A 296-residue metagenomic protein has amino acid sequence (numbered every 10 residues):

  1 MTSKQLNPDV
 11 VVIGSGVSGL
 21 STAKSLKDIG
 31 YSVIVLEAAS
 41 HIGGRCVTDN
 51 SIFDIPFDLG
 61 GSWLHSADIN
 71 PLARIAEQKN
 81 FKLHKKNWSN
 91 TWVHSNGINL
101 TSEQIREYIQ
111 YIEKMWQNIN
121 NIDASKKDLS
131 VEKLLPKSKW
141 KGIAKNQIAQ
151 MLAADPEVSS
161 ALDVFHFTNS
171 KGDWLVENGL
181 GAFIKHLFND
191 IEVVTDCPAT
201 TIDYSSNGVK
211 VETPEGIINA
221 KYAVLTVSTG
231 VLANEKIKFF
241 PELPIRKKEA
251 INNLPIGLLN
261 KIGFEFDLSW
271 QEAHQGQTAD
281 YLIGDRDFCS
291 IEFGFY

Functional and structural regions predicted by a protein language model:
M1-Y296: FAD-dinucleotide binding site
